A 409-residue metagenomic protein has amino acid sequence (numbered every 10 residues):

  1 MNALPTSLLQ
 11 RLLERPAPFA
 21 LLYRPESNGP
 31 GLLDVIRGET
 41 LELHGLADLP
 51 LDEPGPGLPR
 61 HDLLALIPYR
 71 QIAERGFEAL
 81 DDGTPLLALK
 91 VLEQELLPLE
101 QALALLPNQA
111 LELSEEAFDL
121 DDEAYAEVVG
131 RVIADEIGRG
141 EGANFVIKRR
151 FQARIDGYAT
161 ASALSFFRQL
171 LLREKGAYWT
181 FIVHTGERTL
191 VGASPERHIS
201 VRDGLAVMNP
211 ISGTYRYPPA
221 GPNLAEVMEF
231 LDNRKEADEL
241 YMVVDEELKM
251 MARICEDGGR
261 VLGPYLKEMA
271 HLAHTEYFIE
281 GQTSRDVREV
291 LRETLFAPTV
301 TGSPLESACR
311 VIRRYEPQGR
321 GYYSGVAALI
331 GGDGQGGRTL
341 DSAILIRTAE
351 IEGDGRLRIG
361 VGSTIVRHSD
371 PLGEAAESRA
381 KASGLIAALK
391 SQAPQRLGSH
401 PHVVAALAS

Functional and structural regions predicted by a protein language model:
M1-H44: Short Lys/Arg-enriched alpha/beta "domain-start" segment
R11-R15, L170-G176, I312, E316: Soluble sensory domains of the PAS superfamily and closely related sensory modules
L21-P30, L66-I72, V183-E187, L329: Short, flexible beta-strand-to-coil junctions
R24-P25, D34, R149-D238, R253-C255 (+2 more regions): An anion-binding catalytic pocket shared by soluble metabolic enzymes
E26-N28, E39-A161, E256, Y265 (+2 more regions): Non-catalytic accessory segments adjacent to catalytic cores
Q94-E116, R154, Y215, P222-R313 (+1 more regions): Contiguous alpha-helical scaffold segments within structured protein domains that host functional hotspots
E136, E141, L240-A252, G321-V326: Conserved phosphate/anionic-ligand binding catalytic regions in large, soluble enzymes, centered on
E280-A408: Conserved hydrophobic core element of enzyme catalytic domains
